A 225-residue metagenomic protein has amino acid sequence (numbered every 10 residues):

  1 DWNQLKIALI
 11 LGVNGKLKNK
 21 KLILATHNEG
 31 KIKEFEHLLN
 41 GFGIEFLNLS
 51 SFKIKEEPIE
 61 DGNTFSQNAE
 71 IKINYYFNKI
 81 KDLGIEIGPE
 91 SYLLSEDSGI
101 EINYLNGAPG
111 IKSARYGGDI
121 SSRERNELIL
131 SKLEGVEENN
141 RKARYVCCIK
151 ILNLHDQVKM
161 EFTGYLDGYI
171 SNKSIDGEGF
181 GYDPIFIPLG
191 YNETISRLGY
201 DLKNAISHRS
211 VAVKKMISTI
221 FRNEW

Functional and structural regions predicted by a protein language model:
L5: Cationic, low-complexity basic patches in intrinsically disordered or flexible, solvent-exposed regions
G15-I23, E29-W225: Anionic-ligand binding patches
